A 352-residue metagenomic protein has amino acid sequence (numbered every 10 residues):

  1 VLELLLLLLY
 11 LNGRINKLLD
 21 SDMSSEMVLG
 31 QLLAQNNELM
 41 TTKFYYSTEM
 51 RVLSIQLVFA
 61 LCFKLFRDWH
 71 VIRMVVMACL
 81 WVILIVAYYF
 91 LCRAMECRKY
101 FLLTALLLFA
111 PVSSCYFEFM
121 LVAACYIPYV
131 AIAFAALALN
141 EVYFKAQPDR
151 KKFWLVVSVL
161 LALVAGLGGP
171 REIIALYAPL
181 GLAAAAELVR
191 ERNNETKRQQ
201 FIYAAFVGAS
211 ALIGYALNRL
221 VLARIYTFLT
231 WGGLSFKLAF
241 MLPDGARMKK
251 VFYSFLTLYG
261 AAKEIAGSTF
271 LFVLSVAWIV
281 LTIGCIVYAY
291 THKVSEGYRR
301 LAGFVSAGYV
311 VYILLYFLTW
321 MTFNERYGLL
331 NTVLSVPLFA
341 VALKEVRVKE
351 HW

Functional and structural regions predicted by a protein language model:
G13-S21, Q35-L57, K64, H70-V71: Membrane-proximal lumenal/periplasmic loop motifs of glycosylation machinery
E38-L39, L57-C79, L84, M95-E96 (+1 more regions): Juxtamembrane segments of multi-pass membrane glycosylation machinery that transfer sugars from lipid-linked donors
T48, V52, C97-F144, G168 (+2 more regions): Membrane-interface micro-motifs in multi-pass membrane enzymes
V75-Y100, A135-L139, I283-T291: Transmembrane-helix motifs of polytopic, lipid-linked glycan transferases
C125-I132, I174, V273-W278, R299-R347: Hydrophobic/aromatic-rich transmembrane helices and adjacent perimembrane loops
F153-E172, L176-G181, I213: Membrane-interface alpha helices of multi-pass inner-membrane proteins
V157-A162, Y203-L212, K293-L318: Transmembrane alpha-helix segments characteristic of polytopic inner-membrane glycan-assembly/cell-envelope
A184-R192, G267-R299: Hydrophobic, aromatic-rich transmembrane alpha-helices and their immediate juxtamembrane boundary segments
